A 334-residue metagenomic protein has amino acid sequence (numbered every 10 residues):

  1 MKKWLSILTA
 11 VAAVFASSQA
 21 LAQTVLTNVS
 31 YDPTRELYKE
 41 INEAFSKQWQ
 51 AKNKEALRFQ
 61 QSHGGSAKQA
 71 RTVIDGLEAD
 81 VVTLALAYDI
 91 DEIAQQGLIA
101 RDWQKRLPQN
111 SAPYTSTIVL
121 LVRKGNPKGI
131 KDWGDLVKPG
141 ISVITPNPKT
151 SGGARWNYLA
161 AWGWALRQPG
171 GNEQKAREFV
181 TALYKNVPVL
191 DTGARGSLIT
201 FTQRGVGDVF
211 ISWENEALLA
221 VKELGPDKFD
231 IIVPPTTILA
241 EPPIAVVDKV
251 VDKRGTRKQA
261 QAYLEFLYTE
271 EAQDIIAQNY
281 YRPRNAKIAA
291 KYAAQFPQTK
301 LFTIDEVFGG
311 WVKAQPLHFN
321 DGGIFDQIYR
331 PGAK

Functional and structural regions predicted by a protein language model:
M1-W4: Positively charged n-region of N-terminal signal peptides that target proteins for export
S17-Q19: N-terminal signal peptide c-region/cleavage motif recognized by signal peptidases
Q23-S151, Y329, A333: N-terminal segment of the mature folded domain
V29-Y31, V122-K124, S142-P169, L183-V187 (+1 more regions): Short beta-strand->loop
T117-N126, E241-K258, I275-N279: A bilobed periplasmic-binding-protein/Venus flytrap-type ligand-binding module shared by bacterial periplasmic
G125-K131, T150, G163-G171, V250-K258: Short helix-loop capping/hinge motifs at secondary-structure junctions, enriched in acidic/polar residues
Q168-P235: Ligand-binding pocket segment of bilobal, Venus flytrap-like solute-binding proteins
V251-K334: Extracellular/periplasmic juxtamembrane helices and adjacent flexible linkers that interface with membrane partners
